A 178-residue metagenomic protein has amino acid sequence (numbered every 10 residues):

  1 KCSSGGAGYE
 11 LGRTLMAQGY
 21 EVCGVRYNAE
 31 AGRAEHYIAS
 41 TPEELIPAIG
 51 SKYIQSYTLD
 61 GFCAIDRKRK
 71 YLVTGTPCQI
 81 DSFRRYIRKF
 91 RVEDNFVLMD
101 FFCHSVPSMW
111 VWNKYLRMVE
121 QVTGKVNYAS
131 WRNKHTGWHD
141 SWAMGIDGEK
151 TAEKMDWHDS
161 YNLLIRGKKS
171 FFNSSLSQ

Functional and structural regions predicted by a protein language model:
K1-Q178: Iron-sulfur-associated redox domains of electron-transfer enzymes in respiratory and anaerobic energy metabolism
